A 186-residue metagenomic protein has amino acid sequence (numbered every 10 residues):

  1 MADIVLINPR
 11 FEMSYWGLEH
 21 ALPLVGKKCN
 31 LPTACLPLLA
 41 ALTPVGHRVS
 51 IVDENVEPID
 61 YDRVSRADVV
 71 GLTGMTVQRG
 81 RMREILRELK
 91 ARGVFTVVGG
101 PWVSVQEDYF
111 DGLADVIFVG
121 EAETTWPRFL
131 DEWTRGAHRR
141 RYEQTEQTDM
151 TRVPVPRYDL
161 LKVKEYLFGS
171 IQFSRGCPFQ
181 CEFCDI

Functional and structural regions predicted by a protein language model:
A2-I186: Acidic, low-complexity intrinsically disordered segments
